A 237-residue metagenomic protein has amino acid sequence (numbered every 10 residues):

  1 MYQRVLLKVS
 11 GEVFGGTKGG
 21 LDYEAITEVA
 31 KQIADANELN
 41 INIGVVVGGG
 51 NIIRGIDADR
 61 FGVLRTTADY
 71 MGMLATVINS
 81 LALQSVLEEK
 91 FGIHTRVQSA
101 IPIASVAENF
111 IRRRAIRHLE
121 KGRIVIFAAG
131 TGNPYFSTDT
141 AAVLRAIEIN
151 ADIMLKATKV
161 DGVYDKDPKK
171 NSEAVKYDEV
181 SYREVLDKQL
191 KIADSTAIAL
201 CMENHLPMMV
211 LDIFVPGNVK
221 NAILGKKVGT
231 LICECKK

Functional and structural regions predicted by a protein language model:
M1-K237: C-terminal catalytic "cap/lid" subdomain
